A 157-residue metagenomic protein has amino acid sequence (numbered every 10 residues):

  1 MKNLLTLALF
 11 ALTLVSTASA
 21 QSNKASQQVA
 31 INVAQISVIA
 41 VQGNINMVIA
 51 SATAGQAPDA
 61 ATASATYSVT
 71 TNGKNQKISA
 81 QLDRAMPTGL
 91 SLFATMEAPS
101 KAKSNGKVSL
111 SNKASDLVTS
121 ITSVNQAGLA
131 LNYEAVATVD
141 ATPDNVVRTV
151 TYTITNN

Functional and structural regions predicted by a protein language model:
K2-L14: Sec-dependent signal peptide recognition, specifically the positively charged N-region followed immediately by
V15-Q21: Sec/Tat signal peptide C-region and signal peptidase I cleavage site
Q21-N157: N-terminal small/polar-rich segments of proteins
